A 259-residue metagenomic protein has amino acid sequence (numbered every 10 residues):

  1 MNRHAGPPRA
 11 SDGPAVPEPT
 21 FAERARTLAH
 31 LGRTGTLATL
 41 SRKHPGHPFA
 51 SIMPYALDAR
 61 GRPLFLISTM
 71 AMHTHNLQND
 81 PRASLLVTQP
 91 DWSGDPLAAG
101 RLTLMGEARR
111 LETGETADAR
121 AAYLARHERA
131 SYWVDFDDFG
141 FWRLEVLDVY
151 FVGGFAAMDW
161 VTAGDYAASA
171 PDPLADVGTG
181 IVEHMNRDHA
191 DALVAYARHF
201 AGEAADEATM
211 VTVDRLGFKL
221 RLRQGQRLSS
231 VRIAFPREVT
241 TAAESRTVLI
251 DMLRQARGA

Functional and structural regions predicted by a protein language model:
M1-A259: Binding-site signature for planar aromatic cofactors or substrates
